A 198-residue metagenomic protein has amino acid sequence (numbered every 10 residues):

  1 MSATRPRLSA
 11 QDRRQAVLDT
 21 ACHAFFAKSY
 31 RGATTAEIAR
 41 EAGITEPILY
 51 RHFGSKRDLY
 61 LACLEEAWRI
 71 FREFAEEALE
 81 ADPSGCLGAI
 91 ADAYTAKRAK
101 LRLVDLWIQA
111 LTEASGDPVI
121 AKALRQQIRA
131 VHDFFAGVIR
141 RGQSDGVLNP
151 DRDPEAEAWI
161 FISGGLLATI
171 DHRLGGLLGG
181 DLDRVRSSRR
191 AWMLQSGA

Functional and structural regions predicted by a protein language model:
M1-D12, D151: N-terminal intrinsically disordered/low-complexity leader segments
A16, T20-D58, A62: Helix-turn-helix
T20, A24, A93, G164-D171: Amphipathic alpha-helical interface segments
D58-Y60, I90-K97, K122-R129: A ubiquitous short alpha-helical element
A62, E73-V104, P154-F161: Hydrophobic alpha-helical connector segments
E65-F71: Short, basic, alpha-helical segments at the C-terminal edge of helix-turn-helix-like DNA-binding modules
R98-K122, I170: Amphipathic alpha-helical segments used for helix-helix packing
A121-R125, R129, Q143-R190: Hydrophobic/aromatic-rich alpha-helical bundle segments in the mid-to-C-terminal region
